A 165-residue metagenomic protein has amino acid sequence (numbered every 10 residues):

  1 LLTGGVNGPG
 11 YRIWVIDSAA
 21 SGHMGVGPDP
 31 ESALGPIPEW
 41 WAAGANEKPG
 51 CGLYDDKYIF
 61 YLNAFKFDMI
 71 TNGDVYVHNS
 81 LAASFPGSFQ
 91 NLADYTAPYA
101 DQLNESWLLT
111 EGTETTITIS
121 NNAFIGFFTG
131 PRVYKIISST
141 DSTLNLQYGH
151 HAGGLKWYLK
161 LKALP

Functional and structural regions predicted by a protein language model:
L1, I37-A43: Short linear interaction motifs
L1-V15: N-terminal helix-cap/turn-to-beta initiation motif at the start of protein domains
S21, A42-D141: Contiguous, well-ordered beta-strand patches that form the walls/edges of small beta-barrel/beta-sandwich domains
S21-P28: Short, solvent-exposed loop/turn elements at domain surfaces
D29-P38: Short glycine-rich His-centered loop
I136-N145, K162-L164: Compact beta-sheet-dominated globular domain cores
T143-G154: Short, exposed beta-strand-loop hairpins at the edges of beta-sheets in extracellular/periplasmic proteins
L155-P165: Short, low-complexity, Pro/Ser/Thr/Gly-rich segments in the mature regions of secreted, periplasmic
